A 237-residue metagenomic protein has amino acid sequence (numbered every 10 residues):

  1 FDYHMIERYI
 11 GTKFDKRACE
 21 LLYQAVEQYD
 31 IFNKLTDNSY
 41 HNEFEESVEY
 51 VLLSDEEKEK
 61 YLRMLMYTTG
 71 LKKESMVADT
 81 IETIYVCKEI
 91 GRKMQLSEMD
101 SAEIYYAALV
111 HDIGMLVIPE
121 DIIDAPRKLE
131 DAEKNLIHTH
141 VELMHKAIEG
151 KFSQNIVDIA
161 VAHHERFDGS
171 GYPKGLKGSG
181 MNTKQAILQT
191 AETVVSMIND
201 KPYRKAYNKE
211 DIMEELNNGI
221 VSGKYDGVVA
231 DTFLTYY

Functional and structural regions predicted by a protein language model:
F1-Y237: Histidine- and acidic-residue-rich, metal-dependent catalytic cores
